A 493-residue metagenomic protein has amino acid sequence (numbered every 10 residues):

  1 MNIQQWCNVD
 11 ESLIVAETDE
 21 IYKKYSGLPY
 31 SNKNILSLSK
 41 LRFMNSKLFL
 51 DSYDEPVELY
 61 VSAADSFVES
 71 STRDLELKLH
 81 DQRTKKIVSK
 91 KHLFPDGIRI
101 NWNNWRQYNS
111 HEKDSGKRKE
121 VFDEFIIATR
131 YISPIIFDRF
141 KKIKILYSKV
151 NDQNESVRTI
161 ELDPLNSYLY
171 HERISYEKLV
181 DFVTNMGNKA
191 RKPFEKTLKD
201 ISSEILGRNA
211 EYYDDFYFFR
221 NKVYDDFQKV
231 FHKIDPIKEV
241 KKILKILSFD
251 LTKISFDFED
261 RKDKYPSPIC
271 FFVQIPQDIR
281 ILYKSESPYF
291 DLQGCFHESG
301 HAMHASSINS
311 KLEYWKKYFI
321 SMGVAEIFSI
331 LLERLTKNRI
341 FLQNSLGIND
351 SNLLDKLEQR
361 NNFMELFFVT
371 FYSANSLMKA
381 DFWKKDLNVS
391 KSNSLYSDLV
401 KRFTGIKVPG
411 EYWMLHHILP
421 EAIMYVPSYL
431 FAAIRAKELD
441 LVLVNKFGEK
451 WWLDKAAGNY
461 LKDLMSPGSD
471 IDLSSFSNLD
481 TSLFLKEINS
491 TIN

Functional and structural regions predicted by a protein language model:
M1-D226, K450-N493: A well-structured
E17, Y22-S26, L169-R173, Y372 (+2 more regions): C-terminal, non-catalytic "cap/extension" segments appended to globular domains
V180-N188, I308, F319-N361: Post-HExxH zinc-binding segment in Zn-dependent metallohydrolases
N221-I275: Auxiliary, metal-adjacent structural segments of Zn-dependent hydrolase domains
F227-H232, H304, N344-F368, D381: Long, K/E/R/D-enriched contiguous segments that form extended
Q228-D235, I279-C295: Short pre-active-site segment immediately N-terminal to the catalytic Zn-binding motif
S299-Y314: Catalytic Zn2+-binding segment of zinc metalloproteases
W315-F328, M364, E421-Y429: Active-site metal-coordination segments of metallo-dependent hydrolases
